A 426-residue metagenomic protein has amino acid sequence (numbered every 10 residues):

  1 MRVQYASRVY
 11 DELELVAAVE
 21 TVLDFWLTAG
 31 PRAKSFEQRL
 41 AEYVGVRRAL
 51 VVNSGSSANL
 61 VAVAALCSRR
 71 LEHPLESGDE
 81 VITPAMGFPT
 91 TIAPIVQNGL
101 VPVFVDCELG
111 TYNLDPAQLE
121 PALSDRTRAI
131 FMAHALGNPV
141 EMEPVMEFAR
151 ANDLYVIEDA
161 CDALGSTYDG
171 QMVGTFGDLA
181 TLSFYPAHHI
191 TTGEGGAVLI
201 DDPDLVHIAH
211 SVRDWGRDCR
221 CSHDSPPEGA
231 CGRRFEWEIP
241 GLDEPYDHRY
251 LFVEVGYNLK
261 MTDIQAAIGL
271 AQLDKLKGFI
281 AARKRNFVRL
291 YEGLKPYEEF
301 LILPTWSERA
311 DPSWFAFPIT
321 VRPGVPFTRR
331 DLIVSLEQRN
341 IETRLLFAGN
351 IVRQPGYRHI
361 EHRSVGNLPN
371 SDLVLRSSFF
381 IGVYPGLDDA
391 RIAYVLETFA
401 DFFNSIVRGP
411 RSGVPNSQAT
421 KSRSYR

Functional and structural regions predicted by a protein language model:
M1-L27, P31, V253, G382 (+1 more regions): N-terminal "arm"/small-domain region of PLP-dependent enzymes with the aminotransferase-like
G30-E80, A93-N98, F104-V105, Q171: Phosphate-binding glycine-rich loop
A33-Q38, V46-L50, G55-S56, A117 (+4 more regions): PLP-dependent aminotransferase class I/II
S68-A135, P139-A160, T167: PLP-dependent aminotransferase-like
T83, F104, V156-E158, L182 (+3 more regions): Hydrophobic residues in well-ordered beta-strands that form the structural core
E158-T192, H207, R249-V253: Conserved active-site segment immediately N-terminal to the catalytic lysine that forms the internal aldimine
S183, G196-D202, L270: Short beta-strand-to-turn element immediately C-terminal to the catalytic PLP-Schiff-base lysine in fold type I
